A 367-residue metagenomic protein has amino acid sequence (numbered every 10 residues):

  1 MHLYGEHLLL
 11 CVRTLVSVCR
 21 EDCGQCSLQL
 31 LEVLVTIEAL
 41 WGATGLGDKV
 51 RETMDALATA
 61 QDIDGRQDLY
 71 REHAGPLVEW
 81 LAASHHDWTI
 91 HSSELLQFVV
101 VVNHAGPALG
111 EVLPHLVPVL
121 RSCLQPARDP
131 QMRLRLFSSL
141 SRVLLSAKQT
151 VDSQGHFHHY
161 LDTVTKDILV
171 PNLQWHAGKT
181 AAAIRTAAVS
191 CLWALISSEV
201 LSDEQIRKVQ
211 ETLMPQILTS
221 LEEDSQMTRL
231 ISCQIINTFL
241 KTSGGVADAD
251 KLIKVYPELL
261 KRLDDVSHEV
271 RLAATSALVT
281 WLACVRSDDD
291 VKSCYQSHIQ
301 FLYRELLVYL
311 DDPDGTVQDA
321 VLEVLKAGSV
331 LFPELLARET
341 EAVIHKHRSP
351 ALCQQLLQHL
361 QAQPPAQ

Functional and structural regions predicted by a protein language model:
M1-L8, V18-C23, R71, S93-E94 (+3 more regions): Extended repeat-based scaffold cores in large, non-enzymatic proteins
H2-L3, E21, T36-D48, D64 (+9 more regions): Short coil/turn segments at helix-helix junctions and helix-capping linkers within large alpha-helical proteins
C11, I37-W41, D48-A56, A60-S84 (+6 more regions): Core solenoid repeat modules with strong leucine/isoleucine-rich periodicity, prominently canonical LRR arrays but also
C11-C19, T53-Q61, E94-A105, L136-K148 (+7 more regions): Hydrophobic residues within the alpha-helices of tandem HEAT/HEAT-like
C26-E38, R66-A82, E111-L124, D152-Q174 (+4 more regions): HEAT/HEAT-like alpha-solenoid repeats
G47, R66, M132-R133, K148-S153 (+10 more regions): Intrinsically disordered, low-complexity regions enriched in proline, serine, glycine and charged residues
T275-E323: Ankyrin-repeat and related helical/solenoid repeat scaffolds used for protein-protein interactions
